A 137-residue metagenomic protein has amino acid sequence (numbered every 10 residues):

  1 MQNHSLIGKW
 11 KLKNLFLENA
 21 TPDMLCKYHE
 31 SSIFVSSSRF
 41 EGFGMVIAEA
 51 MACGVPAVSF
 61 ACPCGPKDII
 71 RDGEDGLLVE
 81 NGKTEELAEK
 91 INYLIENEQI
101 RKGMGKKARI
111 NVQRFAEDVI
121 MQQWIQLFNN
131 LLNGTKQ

Functional and structural regions predicted by a protein language model:
Q2-A20: Nucleotide-activated donor-binding/catalytic signature segment of Leloir-type glycosyltransferases, i.e., the conserved
N14-L17, P22-M24, P66, L87: Acidic, amphipathic alpha-helical patches
A20-T21, C26-S31, W124: Short alpha-helical donor nucleotide-sugar binding micro-motif in glycosyltransferases
L25, F43, A48-A52, K67-D68 (+1 more regions): Short alpha-helical segment that forms part of, or immediately flanks, the ligand-binding pocket in carbohydrate-active
R39: Aromatic "clamp/platform" in nucleotide-sugar-dependent glycosyltransferases that forms part of the donor/acceptor
P56-F60: Short hydrophobic beta-strand element within catalytic cores of glycosyltransferases and related nucleotide-activated
R71-G73, L77-T84, Y93-E98, Q113: Conserved acidic donor-binding segment of nucleotide-sugar-dependent glycosyltransferases
E86, Y93, I100-R114, Q123-Q126 (+1 more regions): A short, well-ordered alpha-helix in the C-terminal region of glycosyltransferases
